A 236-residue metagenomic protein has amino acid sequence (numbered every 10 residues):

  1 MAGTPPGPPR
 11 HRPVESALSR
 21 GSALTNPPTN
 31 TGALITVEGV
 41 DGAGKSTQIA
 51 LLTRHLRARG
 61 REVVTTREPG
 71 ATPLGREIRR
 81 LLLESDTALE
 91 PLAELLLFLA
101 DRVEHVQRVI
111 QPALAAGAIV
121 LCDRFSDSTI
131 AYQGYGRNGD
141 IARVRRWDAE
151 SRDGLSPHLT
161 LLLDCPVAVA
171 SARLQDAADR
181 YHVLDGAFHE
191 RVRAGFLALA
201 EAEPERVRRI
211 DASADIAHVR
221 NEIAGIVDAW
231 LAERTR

Functional and structural regions predicted by a protein language model:
P8, R20-P27, T53, A168-R236: NTP-dependent small-molecule kinase module
N30-L34: Pre-Walker A (Motif I) flank of P-loop NTPase domains
V37: Hydrophobic anchor at the beta1->P-loop junction of P-loop NTPases
V40: P-loop (Walker A) phosphate-binding loop of NTP-binding proteins
K45: Conserved lysine of the Walker
Q48: Hydrophobic positions on the alpha1 helix immediately C-terminal to the Walker A/P-loop
R61-R152, E222: ATP-dependent small-molecule kinase phosphotransfer cores that center on conserved nucleotide phosphate-binding segments
R124, S128-G195: A glycine- and Lys/Arg-enriched "phosphate-lid" helix/loop adjacent to the NTP-binding pocket of small-molecule kinases
